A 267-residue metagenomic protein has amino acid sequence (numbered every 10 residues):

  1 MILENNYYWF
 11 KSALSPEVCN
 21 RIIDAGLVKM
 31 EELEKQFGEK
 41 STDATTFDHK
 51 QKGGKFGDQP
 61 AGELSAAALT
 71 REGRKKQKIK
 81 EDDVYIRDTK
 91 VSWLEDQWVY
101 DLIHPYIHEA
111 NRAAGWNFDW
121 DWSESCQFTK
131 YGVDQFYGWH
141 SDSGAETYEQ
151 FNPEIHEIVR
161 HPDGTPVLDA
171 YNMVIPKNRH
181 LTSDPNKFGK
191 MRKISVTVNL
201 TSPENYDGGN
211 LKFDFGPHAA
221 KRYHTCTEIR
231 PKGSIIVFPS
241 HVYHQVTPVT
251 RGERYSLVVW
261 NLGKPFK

Functional and structural regions predicted by a protein language model:
M1-V237, H241-K267: Fe(II)/2-oxoglutarate oxygenase catalytic core
